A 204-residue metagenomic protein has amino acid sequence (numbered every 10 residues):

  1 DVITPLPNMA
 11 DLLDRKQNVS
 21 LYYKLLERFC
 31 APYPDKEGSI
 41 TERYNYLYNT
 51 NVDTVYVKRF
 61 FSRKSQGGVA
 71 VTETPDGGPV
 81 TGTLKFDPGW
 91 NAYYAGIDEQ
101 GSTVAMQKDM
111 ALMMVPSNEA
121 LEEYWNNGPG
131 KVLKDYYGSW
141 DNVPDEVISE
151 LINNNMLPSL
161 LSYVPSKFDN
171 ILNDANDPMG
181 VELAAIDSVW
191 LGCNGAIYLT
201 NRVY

Functional and structural regions predicted by a protein language model:
D1-Y204: Mature, structured domains of secreted/extracytosolic soluble proteins
